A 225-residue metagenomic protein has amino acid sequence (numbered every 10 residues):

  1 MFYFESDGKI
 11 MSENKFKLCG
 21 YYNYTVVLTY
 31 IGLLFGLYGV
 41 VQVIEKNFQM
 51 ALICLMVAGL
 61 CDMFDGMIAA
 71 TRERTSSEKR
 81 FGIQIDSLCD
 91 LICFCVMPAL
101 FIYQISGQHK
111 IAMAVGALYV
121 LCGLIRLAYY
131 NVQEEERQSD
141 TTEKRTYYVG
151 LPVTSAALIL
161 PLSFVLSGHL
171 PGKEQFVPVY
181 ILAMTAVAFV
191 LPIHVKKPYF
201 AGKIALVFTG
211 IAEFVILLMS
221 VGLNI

Functional and structural regions predicted by a protein language model:
F2-S12, Q138-I225: C-terminal membrane-associated helical module and adjoining short loops/tails
G8-K15, F64-K79, Y129-Y147: Cytosolic, membrane-interface loops and tails of multi-pass inner-membrane proteins
V27-Q84, V115-V120, I181: Membrane-embedded alpha-helical segments that form the functional core of polytopic membrane enzymes, especially those
L28-Y30, D86-L91, Y147-L158: Membrane-interface loop-to-helix entry segments
Y38-I53, I92, V96-A117, I159-V177 (+1 more regions): Helix-coil boundary and interhelical linker segments in multi-pass alpha-helical membrane proteins
D62, V120-Q133, A183-P198: Transmembrane alpha-helical segments that form the membrane-embedded catalytic/substrate-channel core of multi-pass
M67-K110: Basic, amphipathic juxtamembrane/active-site segments that coordinate anionic phosphate or diphosphate groups
F94-E136, D140, L151-S155: Alpha-helical transmembrane segments
